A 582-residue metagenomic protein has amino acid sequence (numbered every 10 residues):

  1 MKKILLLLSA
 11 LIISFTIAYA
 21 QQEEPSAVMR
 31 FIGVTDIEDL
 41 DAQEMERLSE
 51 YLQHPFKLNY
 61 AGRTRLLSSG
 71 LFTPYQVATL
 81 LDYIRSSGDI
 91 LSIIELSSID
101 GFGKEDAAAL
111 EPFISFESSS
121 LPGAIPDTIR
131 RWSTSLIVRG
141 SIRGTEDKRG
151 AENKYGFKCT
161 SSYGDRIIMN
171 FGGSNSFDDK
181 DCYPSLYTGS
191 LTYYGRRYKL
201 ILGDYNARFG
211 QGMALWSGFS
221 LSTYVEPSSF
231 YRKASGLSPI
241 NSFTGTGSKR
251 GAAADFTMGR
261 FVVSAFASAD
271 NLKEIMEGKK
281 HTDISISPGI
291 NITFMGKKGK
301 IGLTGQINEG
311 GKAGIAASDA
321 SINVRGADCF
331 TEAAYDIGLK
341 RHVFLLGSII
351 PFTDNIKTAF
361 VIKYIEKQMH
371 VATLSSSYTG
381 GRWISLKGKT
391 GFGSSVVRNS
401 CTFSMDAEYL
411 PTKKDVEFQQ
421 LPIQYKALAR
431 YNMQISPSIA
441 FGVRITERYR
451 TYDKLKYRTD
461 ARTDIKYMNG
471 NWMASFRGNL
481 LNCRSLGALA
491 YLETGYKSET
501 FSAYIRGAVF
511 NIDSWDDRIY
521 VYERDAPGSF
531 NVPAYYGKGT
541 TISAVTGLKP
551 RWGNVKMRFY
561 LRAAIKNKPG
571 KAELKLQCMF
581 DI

Functional and structural regions predicted by a protein language model:
I4-S14: Sec-dependent N-terminal signal peptides
A18-A20: Boundary at the C-terminal end of the N-terminal hydrophobic targeting segment
A42-L91, A109-I114: Amphipathic, charged-and-aliphatic alpha-helical interface segments that function as noncatalytic docking
A124-R149, S161-F171, L200, G299-I301 (+1 more regions): Transmembrane beta-strand segments of Gram-negative outer membrane beta-barrel proteins
I142-G189, G195-Y198, G247-S248: Outer-membrane beta-barrel translocator/receptor signature
E152, G296, G305-I582: Exposed, low-structure sequence patches enriched in small/polar residues
Y183-S235, N241-S268, F360, Y364-Q368 (+2 more regions): Outer membrane beta-barrel
T246, R250, V263-I301, G305-I307: Hydrophobic, small-residue-rich alpha-helical packing segments that form membrane-like cores
